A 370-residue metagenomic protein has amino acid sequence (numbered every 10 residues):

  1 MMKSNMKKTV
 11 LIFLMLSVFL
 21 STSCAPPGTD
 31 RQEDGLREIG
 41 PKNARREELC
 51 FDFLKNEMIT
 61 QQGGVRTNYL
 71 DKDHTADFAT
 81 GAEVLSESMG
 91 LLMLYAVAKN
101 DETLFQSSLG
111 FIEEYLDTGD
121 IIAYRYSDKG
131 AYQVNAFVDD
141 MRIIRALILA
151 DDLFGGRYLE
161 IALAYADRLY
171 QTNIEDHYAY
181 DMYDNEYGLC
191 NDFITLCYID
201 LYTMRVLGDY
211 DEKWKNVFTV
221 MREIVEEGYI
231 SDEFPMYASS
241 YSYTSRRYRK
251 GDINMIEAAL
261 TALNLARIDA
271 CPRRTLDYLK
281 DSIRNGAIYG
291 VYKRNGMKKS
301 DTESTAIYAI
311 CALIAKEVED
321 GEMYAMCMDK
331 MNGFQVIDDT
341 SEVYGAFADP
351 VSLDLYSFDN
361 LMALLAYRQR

Functional and structural regions predicted by a protein language model:
K7-F13: Sec-dependent signal peptide recognition, specifically the positively charged N-region followed immediately by
L20-S23: C-terminal motif of bacterial Sec signal peptides marking the signal peptidase cleavage site
A25-P27: Bacterial signal peptide processing site
Q32-D52, A79-S86, F137-V138, G156-Y308 (+3 more regions): Extended ligand-binding clefts on enzyme/binding-domain cores
Q32-E33, A82-L85, M89, Q133-D151 (+3 more regions): Aromatic-rich carbohydrate-recognition surfaces in CAZymes
P41-N135, L279, I283, I307-Y308 (+1 more regions): N-terminal carbohydrate-binding/catalytic regions of secreted carbohydrate-active enzymes
G110-Y170: Substrate-binding cleft of extracellular glycoside hydrolase catalytic domains
A309-R370: C-terminal functional modules
